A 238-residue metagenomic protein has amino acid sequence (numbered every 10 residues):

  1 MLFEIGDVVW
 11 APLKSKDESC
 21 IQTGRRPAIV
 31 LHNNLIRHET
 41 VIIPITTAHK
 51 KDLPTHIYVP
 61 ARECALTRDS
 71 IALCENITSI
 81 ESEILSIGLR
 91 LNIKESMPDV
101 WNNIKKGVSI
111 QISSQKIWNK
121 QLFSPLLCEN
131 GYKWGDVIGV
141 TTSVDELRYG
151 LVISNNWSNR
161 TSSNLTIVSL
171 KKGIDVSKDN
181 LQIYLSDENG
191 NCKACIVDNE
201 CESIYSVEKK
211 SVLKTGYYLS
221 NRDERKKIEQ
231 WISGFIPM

Functional and structural regions predicted by a protein language model:
M1, A61-N130, W134, D179-L181 (+1 more regions): C-terminal terminal-subdomain/extension
V8, E39, H56, I71 (+2 more regions): A residue-level signal for beta-strand positions that form part of recognition/binding surfaces within mature
K16-D17, L127: A structural connector/turn signal
D17-R25, V30-E63, E146-D187: Compact nucleic-acid interaction/catalytic patches
